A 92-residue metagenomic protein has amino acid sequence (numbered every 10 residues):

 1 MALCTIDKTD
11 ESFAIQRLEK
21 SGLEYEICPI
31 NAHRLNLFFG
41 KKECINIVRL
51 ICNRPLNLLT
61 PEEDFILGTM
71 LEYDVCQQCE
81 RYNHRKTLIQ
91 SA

Functional and structural regions predicted by a protein language model:
M1-A92: Domain-length accessory/inserted modules outside core catalytic folds
